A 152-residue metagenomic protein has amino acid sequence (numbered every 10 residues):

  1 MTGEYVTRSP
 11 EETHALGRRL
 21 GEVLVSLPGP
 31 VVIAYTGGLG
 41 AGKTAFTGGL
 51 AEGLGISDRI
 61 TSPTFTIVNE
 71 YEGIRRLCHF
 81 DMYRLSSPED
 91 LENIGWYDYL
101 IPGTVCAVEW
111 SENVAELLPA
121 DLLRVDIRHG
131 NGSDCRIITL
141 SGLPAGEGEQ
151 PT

Functional and structural regions predicted by a protein language model:
M1-R19: N-terminal pre-Walker A segment at the start of P-loop NTPase domains
G3-E4, E52, S86-T152: Short phosphate-coordinating micro-motif centered on Lys-Gly-acidic
V23-G29: Phosphate-binding P-loop
I33-Y35: Hydrophobic anchor at the beta1->P-loop junction of P-loop NTPases
L39: The conserved Walker
K43: Conserved lysine of the Walker
I56-Y71: Short beta-strand-centered segment that lines the nucleotide-binding/catalytic pocket of NTP-utilizing
